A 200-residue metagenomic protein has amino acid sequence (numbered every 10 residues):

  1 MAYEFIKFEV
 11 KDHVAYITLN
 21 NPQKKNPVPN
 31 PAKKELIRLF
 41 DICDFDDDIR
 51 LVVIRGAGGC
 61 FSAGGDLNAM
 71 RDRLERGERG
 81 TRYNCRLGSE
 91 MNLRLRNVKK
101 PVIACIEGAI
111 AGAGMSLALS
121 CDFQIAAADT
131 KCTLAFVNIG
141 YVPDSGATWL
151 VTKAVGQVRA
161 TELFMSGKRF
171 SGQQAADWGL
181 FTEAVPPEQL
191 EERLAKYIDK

Functional and structural regions predicted by a protein language model:
M1-A57, L93, E191, Y197: Conserved CoA-thioester-binding segment of acyl-CoA-metabolizing enzymes
I17, I54, D66, L117-A118 (+1 more regions): Hydrophobic/aromatic residues within transmembrane alpha-helices of multi-pass small-molecule transporters
N20, G65, E107: Histidine-centered beta-alpha loop that forms part of the nucleotide-sugar donor binding/catalytic region in diverse
V28, M70-R73, V98: Helix-loop segment at the mouth of the active site in Rossmann-fold oxidoreductases, especially SDR/KR enzymes
N30-P31, G65, S116, G146: Generic recognition of short, well-ordered alpha-helical segments
G56-L93, I110: Glycine- (often His-adjacent) and acidic-residue-rich active-site loop that binds/positions the CoA thioester
L93-K200: Crotonase-fold acyl-CoA enzyme core
